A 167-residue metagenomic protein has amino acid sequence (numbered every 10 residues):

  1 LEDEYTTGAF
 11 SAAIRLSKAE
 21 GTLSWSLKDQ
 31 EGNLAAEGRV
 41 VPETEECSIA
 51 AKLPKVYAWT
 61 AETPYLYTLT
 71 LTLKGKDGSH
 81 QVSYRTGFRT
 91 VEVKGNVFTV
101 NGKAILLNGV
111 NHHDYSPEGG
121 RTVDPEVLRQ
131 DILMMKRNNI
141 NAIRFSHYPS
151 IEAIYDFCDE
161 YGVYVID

Functional and structural regions predicted by a protein language model:
L1-E152, F157-V165: Secreted/periplasmic carbohydrate-active enzymes, especially glycoside hydrolases
